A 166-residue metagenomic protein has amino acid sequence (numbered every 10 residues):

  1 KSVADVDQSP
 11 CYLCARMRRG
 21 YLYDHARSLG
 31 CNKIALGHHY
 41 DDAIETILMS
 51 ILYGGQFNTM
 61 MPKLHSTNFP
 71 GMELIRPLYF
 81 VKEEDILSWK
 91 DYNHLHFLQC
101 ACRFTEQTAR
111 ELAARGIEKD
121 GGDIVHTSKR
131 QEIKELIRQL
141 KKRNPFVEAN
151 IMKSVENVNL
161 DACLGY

Functional and structural regions predicted by a protein language model:
S2, N58-Y166: ATP/NTP-dependent adenylation/nucleotidyl-transfer catalytic domains that generate, transfer, or process NMP-activated
V6-E84, I151: Active-site adenylate/phosphate-handling loop in enzymes that bind or generate adenylated species
